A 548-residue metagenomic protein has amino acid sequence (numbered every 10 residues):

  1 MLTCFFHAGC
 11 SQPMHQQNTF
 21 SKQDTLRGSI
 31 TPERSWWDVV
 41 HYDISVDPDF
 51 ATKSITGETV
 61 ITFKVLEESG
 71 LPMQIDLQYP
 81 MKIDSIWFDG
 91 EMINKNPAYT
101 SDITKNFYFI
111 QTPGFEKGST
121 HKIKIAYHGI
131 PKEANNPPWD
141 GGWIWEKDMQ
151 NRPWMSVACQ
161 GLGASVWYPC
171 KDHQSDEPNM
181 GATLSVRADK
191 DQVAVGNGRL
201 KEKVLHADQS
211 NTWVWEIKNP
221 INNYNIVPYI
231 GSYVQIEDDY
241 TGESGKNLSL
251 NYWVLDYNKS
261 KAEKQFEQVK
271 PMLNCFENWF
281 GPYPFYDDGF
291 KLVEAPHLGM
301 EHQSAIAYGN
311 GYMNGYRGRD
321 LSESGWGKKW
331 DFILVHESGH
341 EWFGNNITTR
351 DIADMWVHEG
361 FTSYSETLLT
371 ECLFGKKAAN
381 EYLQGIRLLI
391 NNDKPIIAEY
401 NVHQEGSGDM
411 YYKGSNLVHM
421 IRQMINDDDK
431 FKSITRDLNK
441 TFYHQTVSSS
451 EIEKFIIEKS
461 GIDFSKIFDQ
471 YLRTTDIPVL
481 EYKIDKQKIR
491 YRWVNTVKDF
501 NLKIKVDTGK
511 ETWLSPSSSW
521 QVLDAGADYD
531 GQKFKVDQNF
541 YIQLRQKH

Functional and structural regions predicted by a protein language model:
C10-T56, D84, I93, E146-P153 (+1 more regions): N-terminal, polar/Ser/Thr-rich
Q17, I30-T31, K117, A126-A182 (+2 more regions): Glycine/proline-rich low-complexity spacer/linker segments in large multi-domain proteins
G57, Q160, K171-V335: Hydrophobic helix-coil surface modules that form long, contiguous segments used for peptide/substrate interaction
G70-K95, R187, D191, K505-W513: Solvent-exposed beta-hairpin/edge-strand motifs
Q78-E146, D208-N211, D524-D528: A surface-exposed beta-strand-loop module
K82-F88, V195, F464-S465, L480 (+1 more regions): Beta-strand-rich binding/interaction modules
K218, M355, E359-M420, F442: Acidic/His/Gly-enriched intrinsically disordered linker/tail segments that often contain short helix/coil "MoRF-like"
P284, S407-I489: Amphipathic alpha-helical substructures
